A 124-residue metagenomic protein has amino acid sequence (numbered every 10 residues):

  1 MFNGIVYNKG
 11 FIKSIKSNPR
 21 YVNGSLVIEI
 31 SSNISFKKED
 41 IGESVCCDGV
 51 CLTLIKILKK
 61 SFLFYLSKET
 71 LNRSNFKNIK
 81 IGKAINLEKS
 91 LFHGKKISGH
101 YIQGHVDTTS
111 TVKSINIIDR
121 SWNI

Functional and structural regions predicted by a protein language model:
M1-I124: Conserved loop->alpha-helix
